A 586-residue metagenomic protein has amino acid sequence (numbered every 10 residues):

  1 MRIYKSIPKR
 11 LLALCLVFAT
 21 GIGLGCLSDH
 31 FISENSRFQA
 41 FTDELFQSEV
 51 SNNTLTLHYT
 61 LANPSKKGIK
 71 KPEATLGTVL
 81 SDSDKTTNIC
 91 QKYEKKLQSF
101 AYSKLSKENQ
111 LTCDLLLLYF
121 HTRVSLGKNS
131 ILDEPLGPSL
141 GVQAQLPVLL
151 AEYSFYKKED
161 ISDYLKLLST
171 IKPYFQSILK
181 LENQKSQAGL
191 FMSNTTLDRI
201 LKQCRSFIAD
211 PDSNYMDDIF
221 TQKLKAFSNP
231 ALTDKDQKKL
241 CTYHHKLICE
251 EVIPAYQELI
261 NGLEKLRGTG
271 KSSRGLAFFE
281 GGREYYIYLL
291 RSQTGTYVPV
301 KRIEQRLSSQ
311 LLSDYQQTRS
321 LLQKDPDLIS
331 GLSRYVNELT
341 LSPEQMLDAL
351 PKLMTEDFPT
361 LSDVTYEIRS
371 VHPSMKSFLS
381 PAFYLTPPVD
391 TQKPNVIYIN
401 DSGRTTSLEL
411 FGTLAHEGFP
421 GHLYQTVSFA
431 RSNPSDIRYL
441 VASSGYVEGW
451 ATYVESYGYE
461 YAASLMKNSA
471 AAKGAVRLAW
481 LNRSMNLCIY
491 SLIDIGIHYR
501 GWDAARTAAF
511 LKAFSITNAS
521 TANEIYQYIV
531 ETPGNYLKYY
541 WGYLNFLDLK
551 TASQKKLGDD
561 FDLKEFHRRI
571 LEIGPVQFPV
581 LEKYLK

Functional and structural regions predicted by a protein language model:
M1-S6: N-terminal Lys/Arg-rich, disordered targeting/topogenic segments
P8-K586: N-terminal maturation segment of proteins
